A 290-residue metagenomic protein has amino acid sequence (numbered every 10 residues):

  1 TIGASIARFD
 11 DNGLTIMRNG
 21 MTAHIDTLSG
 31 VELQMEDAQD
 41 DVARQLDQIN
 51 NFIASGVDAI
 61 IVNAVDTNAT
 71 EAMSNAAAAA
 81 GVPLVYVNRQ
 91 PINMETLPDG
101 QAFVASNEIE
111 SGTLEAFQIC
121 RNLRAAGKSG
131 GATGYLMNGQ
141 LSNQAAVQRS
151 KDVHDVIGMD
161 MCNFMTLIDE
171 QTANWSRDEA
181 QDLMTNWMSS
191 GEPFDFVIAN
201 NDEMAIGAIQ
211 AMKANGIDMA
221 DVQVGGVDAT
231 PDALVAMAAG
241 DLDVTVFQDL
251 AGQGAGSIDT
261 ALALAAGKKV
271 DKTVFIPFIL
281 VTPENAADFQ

Functional and structural regions predicted by a protein language model:
T1-Q290: A residue-level marker of the well-folded mature domains of exported/periplasmic proteins
